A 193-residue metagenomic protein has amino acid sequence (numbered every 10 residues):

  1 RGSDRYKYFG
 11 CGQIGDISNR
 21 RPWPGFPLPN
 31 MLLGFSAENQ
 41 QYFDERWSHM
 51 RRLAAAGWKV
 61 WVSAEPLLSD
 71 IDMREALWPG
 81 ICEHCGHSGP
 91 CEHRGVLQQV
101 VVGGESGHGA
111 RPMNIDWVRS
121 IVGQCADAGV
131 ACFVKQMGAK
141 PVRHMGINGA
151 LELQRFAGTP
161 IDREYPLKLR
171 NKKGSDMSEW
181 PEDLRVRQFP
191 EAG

Functional and structural regions predicted by a protein language model:
R1-D72, L97-M113: Core AdoMet radical
R51, A55, L68, M73-G193: Auxiliary Fe-S-binding modules of radical SAM enzymes
